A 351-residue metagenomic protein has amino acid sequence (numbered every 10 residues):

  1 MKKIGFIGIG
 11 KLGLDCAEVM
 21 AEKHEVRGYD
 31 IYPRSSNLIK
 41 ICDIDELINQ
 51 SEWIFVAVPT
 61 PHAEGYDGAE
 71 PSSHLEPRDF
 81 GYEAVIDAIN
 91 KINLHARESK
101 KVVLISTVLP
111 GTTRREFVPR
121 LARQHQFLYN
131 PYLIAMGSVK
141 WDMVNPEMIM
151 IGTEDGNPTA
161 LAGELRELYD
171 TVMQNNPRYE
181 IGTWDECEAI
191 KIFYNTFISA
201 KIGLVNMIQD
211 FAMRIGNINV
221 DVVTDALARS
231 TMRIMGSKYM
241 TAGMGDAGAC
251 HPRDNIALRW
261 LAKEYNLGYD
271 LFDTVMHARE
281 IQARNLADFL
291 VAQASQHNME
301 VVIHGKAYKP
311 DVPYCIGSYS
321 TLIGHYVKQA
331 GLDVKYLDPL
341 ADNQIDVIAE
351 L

Functional and structural regions predicted by a protein language model:
M1-L351: Structural/interface elements that position substrates and couple domains in central-metabolism enzymes
